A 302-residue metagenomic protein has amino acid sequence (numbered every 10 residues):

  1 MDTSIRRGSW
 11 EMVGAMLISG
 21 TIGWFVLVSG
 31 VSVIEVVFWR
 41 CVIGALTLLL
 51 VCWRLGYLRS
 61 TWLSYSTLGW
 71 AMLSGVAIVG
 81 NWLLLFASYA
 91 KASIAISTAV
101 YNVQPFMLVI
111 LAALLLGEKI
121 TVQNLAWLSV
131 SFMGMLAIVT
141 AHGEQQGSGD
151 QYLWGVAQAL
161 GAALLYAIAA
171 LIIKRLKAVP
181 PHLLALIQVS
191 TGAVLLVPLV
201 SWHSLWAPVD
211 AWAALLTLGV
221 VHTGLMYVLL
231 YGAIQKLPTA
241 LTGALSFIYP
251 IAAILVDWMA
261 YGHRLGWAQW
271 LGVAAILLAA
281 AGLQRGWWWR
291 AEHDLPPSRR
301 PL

Functional and structural regions predicted by a protein language model:
M1-F38, G44, L73, L84 (+3 more regions): Glycine-/small-residue-enriched transmembrane alpha-helix faces in small-molecule transporters and effluxers
I5-G8, G30-F38, W62-L68, T140-L165 (+2 more regions): Juxtamembrane helix-entry segments on the extracytoplasmic side of multipass membrane proteins
S9-M12, Y65-L73, I120-F132, V179-V189 (+1 more regions): Cytoplasmic-side transmembrane-helix entry/capping segments in multi-pass membrane proteins
L17-T21, F25, V51, M72-K91 (+7 more regions): Hydrophobic alpha-helical transmembrane segments of multi-pass membrane transport proteins, especially secondary
V31-G80, M107, L165-A169, A185-H203 (+1 more regions): Transmembrane alpha-helices of multi-pass small-molecule transport proteins
E35-F38, V42-L46, F86-K119, T239-W258: Specific alpha-helical transmembrane segments that line the substrate/conduction pathway and gating interfaces
L48, C52, L111, Q123-H142 (+5 more regions): Hydrophobic transmembrane alpha-helices of multi-pass small-molecule transport proteins
Y57-L58, Q284-P297: Membrane-interface capping segments at transmembrane-helix boundaries
